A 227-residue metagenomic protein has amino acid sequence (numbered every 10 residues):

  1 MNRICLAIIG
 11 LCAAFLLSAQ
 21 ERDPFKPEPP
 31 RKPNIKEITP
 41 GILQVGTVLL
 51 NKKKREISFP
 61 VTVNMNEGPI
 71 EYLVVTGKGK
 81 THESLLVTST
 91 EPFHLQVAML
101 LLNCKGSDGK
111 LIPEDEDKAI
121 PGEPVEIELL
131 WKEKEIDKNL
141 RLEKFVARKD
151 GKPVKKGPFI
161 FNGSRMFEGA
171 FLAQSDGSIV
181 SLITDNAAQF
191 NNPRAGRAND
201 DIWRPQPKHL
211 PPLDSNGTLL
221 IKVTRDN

Functional and structural regions predicted by a protein language model:
M1-I8: Bacterial N-terminal signal peptides that target proteins for export
I4, E21-D23: Positively charged, low-complexity intrinsically disordered regions
I9-A19: Hydrophobic h-region of N-terminal signal peptides that target proteins for export in Gram-negative bacteria
F25-N227: Long, low-hydrophobicity ectodomains and other hydrophilic envelope-associated domains
